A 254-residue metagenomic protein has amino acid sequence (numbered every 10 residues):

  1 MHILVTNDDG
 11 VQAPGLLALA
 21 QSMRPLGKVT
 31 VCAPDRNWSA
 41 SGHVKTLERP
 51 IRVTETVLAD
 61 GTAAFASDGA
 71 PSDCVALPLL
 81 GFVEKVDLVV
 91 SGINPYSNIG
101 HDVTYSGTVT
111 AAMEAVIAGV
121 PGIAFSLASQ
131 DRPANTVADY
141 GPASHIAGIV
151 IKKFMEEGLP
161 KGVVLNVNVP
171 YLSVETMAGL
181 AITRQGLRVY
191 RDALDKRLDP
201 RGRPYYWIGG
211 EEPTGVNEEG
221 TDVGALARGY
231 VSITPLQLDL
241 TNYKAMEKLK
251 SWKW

Functional and structural regions predicted by a protein language model:
I3, P14-K85: A cross-family phosphate/adenosyl-ligand binding-site feature
D9, N37, A70-P71, N94-S97 (+2 more regions): Short glycine-rich anion-binding loops that position phosphate/pyrophosphate groups of nucleotides and phosphorylated
T30-C32, F65, V90, P121-F125 (+2 more regions): Hydrophobic/aromatic beta-strand patches that form the interior of the parallel beta-sheet core in alpha/beta enzyme
P78-V83, T110-P121: Alpha-helix C-terminal capping segments
S97-S106: Glycine/threonine-rich flexible loop motifs
V116-D139: Glycine-rich phosphate/pyrophosphate-binding loops and their adjacent beta-strand/loop elements at enzyme active sites
Y140-W254: Electrostatically charged, flexible surface regions
